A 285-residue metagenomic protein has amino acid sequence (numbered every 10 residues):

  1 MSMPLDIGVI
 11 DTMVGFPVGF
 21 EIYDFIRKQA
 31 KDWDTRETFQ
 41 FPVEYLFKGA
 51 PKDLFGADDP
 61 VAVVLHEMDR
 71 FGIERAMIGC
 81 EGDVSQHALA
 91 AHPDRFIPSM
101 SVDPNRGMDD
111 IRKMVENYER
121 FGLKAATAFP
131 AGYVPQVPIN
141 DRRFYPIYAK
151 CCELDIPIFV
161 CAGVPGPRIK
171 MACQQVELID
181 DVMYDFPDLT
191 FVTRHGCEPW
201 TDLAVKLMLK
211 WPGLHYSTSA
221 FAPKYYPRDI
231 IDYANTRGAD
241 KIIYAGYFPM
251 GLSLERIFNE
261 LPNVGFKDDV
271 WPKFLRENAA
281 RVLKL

Functional and structural regions predicted by a protein language model:
M1-T12, G19-R70, G238-I243, G251-L285: Mid-to-C-terminal alpha-helical segments outside catalytic/metal-binding sites
M13, M68, A76, P98 (+7 more regions): Divalent metal-coordination and catalytic microenvironments
V14-F16, C80, M100-P104, T127-P130 (+4 more regions): A cross-domain feature marking catalytic cores of carbohydrate-active enzymes and several ubiquitous metabolic/repair
P60-E67, F71, K113, R143 (+4 more regions): Alpha-helical packing segments of well-folded alpha/beta enzyme cores
H66-E74, H92, L154, D185-L189: A structural motif corresponding to the C-terminal end of an alpha-helix and its immediate exit/capping segment
E74-R75, E81-G166, K170-C173: Active-site gating/metal-coordination segments in enzymes
D83-V84, P199-W200, K224-Y225, L252 (+1 more regions): Short alpha-helical
K124-A125, V137-I243: Catalytic pocket-lining loop regions of alpha/beta-barrel enzymes, especially the amidohydrolase/enolase/GH5 lineages
